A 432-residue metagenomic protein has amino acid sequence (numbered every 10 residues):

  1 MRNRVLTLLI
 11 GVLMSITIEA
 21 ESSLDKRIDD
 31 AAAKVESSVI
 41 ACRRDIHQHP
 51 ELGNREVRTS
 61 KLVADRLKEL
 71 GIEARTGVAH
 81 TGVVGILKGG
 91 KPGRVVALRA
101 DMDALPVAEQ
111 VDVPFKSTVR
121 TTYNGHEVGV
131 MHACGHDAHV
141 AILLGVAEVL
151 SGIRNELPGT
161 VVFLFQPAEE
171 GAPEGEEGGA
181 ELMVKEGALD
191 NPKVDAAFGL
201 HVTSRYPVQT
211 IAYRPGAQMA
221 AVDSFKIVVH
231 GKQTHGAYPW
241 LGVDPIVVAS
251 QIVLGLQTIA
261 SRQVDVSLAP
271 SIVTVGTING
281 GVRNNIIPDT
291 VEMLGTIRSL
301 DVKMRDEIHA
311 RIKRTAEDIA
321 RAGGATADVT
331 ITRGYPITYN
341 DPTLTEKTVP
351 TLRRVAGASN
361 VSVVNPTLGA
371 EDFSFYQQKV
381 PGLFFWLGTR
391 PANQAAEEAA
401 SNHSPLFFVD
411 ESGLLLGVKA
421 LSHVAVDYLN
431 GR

Functional and structural regions predicted by a protein language model:
M1-T7: Bacterial N-terminal signal peptides that target proteins for export
T7-T17: Bacterial N-terminal signal peptides
E21, E69, S250-R432: Metal-dependent amide/peptide-bond hydrolase catalytic core, centered on the "pita-bread" metallohydrolase fold
L24-H132, A141-V162: Acidic/His- and Gly-rich active-site-bordering loop/insert found across diverse amide/peptide-bond hydrolases
K26, A33-S37, P50-K61, A133 (+7 more regions): Soluble non-cytosolic domains of exported or imported proteins
I46, G85, L98, H136 (+8 more regions): Divalent metal-coordination and catalytic microenvironments
K116-M131, D137-A138, V149-L150, N155-T277 (+2 more regions): Histidine/acidic-residue-rich, glycine-tolerant segments that coordinate divalent metal ions
